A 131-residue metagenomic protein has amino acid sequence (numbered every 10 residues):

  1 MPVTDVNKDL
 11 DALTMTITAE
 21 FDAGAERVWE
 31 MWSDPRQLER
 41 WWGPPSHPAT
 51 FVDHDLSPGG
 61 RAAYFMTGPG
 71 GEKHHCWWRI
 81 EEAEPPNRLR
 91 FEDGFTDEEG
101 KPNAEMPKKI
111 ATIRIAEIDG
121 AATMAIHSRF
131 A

Functional and structural regions predicted by a protein language model:
M1-A49: Hydrophobic ligand-binding cavity/cleft-lining segments
D9-D11, H54-L56, G70-H74, N103-P107 (+1 more regions): A generic structural micro-feature
A12-T18, A25, A49, R61 (+4 more regions): Intrinsic-disorder/low-complexity, polar/charged segments enriched in Ser/Thr/Lys/Arg/Asp/Glu/Gln
I17-A19, F51-V52, C76-E82, K108-A116: Hydrophobic/aromatic beta-strand elements that line small-molecule binding cavities or substrate pockets in beta-rich
T18, R90-E92, E98-A131: Beta-strand/loop substructures that line and gate deep hydrophobic ligand-binding cavities in soluble
A25-E26, D55-S57, E81-R88, R114-T123: A short, structured loop/turn motif at beta-sheet edges
V28, L38, A62, I80 (+2 more regions): Hydrophobic pocket/interface hotspot
T50-E98: Glycine-rich portal/gate segments that line the openings of hydrophobic small-molecule binding cavities
